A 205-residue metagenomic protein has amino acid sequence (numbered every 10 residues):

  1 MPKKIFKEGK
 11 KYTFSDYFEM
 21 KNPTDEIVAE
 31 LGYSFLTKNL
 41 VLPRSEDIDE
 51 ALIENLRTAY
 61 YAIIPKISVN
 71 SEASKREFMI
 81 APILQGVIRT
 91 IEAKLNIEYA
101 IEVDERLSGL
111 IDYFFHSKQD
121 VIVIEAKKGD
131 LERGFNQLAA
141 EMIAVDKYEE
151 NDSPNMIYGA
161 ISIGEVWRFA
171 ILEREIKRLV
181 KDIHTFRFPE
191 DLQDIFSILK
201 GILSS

Functional and structural regions predicted by a protein language model:
M1-F78: Charged, often low-complexity linker/regulatory segments
P2-K10, R168-I202: Mixed-charge intrinsically disordered linker/loop segments at interdomain junctions
I53-K66, S117-A126, K200-S204: Short amphipathic alpha-helical segments and their helix-coil junctions
V69-I101: An alpha-helical interface "stripe"
M79, D112-K128, A140-E141: Conserved catalytic cores of phosphodiester-cleaving nucleases, focusing on short active-site segments
I80-L84, L138-V145: Buried hydrophobic packing segments
A93-H116: Active-site metal-binding core of divalent-cation-utilizing nuclease and nuclease-like domains
K128-F135, I143-V180: Nucleic-acid nuclease catalytic cores
